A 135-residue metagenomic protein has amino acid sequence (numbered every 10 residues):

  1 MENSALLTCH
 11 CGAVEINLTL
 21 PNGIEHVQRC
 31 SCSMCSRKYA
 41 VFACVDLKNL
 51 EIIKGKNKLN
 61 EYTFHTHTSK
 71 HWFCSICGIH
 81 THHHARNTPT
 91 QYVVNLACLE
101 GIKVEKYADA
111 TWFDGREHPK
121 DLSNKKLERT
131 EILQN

Functional and structural regions predicted by a protein language model:
M1-T8, A13-N135: A short Gly-Trp-Pro
